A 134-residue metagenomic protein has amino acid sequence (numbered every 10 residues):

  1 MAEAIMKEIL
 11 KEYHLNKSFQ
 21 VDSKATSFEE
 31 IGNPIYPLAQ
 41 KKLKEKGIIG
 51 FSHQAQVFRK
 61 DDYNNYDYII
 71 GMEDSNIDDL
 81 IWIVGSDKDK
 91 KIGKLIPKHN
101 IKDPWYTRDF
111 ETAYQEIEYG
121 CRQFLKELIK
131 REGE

Functional and structural regions predicted by a protein language model:
M1, P34-A39, G71-W82: Short, mixed-charge, low-aromatic patches
M1-N64, K126-E134: Conserved active-site segments centered on acidic
Y68, D74-E134: Phosphate-binding/catalytic loops
